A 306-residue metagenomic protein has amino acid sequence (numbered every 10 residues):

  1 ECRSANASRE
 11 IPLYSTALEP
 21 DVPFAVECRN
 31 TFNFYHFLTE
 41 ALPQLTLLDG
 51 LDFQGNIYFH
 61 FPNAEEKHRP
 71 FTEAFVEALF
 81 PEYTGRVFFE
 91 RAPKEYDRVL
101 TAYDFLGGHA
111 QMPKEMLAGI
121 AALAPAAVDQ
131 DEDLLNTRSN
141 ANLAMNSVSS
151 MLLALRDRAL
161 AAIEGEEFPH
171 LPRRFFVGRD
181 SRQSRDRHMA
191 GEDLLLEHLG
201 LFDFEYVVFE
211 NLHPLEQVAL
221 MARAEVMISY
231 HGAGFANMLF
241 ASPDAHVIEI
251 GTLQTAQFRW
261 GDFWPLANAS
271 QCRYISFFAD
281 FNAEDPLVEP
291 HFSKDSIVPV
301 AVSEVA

Functional and structural regions predicted by a protein language model:
E1-A306: The feature primarily captures lumenal catalytic ectodomains of type II secretory-pathway glycosyltransferases
